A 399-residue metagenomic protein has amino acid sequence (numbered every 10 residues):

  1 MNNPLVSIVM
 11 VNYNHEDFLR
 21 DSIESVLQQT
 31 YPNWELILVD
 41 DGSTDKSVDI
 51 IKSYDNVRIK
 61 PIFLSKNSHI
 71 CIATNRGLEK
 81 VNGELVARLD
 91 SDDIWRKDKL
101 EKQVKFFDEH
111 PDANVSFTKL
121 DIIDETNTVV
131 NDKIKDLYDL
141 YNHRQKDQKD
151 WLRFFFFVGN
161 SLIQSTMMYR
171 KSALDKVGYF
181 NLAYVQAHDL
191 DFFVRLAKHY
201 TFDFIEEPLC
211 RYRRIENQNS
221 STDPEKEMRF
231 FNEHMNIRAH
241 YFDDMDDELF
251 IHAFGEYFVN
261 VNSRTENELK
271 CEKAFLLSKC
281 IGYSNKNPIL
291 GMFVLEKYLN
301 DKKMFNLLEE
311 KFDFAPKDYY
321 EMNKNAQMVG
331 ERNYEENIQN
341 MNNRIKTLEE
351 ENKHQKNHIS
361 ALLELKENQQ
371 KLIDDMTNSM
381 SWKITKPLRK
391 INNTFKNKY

Functional and structural regions predicted by a protein language model:
M1-L27: N-proximal low-complexity "stem/linker" segments adjacent to membrane-targeting elements
N3-V6, L27-L38, K46, V57-K60: Short loop->beta transition adjacent to catalytic acidic/histidine clusters or analogous donor-positioning motifs
S25, P32, D40-D49, K66 (+1 more regions): A conserved acidic beta->alpha catalytic loop
F63-V81, K102: Glycine-rich, basic loop-to-helix element that forms the pyrophosphate-binding segment of sugar-nucleotide handling
C71, E79, R96, T118 (+2 more regions): Conserved nucleotide-sugar donor-binding catalytic segment
V86: Short aromatic/hydrophobic "clamp" motif used to bind/position activated sugar donors
D98-L137: Conserved donor NDP-sugar-binding/catalytic core segment of glycosyltransferases
K198, R213-D375: C-terminal subregions of glycosyltransferases and related glycan-biosynthesis enzymes
